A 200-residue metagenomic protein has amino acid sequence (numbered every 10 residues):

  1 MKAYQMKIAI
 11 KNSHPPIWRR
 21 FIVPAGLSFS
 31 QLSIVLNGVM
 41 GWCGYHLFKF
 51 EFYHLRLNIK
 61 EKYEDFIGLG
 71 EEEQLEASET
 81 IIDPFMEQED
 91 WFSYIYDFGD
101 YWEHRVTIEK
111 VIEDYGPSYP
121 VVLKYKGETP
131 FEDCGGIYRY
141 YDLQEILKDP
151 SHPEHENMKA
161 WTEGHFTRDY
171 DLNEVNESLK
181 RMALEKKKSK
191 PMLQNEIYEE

Functional and structural regions predicted by a protein language model:
M1-E200: Short linear regulatory motifs enriched in tryptophan with gly/pro/ser
